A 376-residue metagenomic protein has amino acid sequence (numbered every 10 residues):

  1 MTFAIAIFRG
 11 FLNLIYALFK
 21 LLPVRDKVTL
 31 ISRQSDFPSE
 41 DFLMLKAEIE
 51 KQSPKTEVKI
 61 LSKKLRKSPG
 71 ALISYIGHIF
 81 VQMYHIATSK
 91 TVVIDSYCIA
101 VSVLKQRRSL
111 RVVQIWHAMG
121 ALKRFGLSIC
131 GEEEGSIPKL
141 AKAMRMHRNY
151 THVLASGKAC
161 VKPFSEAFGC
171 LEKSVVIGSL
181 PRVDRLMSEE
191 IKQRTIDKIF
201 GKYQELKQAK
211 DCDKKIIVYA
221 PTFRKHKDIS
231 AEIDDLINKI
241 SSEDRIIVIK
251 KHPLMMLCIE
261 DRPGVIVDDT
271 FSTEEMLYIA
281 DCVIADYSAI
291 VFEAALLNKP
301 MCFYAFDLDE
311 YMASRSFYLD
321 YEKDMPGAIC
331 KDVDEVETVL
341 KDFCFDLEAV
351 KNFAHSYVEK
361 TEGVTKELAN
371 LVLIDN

Functional and structural regions predicted by a protein language model:
M1-V81: N-terminal pre-catalytic "stem/leader" segment of glycosyltransferase-like enzymes
E40-E48, I177, P181-D261, C330: Conserved catalytic-core segment of nucleotide-activated headgroup transferases in glycan assembly
G70-S136: Extended catalytic core of nucleotide-activated donor transferases of GT-like folds
S89, Y150, A280: An anion/phosphate-binding loop that grips the pyrophosphate of nucleotide cofactors and donors
V92-C98, V103-Q106, L110-W116, A121 (+1 more regions): A donor-sugar binding/catalytic signature common to diverse glycosyltransferases and related nucleotide-sugar
Q106-R194: Active-site-proximal region of nucleotide-activated glycan assembly enzymes, centered on histidine/acidic-rich loops
A289-Y357: Catalytic binding pocket for nucleotide-activated donors in carbohydrate/polymer assembly enzymes
K360-N376: C-terminal alpha-helical cap of glycosyltransferases
